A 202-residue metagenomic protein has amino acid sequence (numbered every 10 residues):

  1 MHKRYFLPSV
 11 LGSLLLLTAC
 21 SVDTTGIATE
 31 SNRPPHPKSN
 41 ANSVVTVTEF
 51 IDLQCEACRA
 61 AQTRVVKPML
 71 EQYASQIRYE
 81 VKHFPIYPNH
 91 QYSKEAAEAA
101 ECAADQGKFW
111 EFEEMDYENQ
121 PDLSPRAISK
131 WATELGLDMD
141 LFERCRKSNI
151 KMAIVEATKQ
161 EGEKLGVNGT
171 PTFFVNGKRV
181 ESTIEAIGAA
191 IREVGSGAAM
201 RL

Functional and structural regions predicted by a protein language model:
M1-V10: Bacterial N-terminal signal peptides that target proteins for export
K3-R4, V22, F50, A61-T63 (+1 more regions): C-terminal cap of thioredoxin/glutaredoxin-like
L16-A19: C-terminal motif of bacterial Sec signal peptides marking the signal peptidase cleavage site
S21-P34: Bacterial Sec signal peptide processing site at the extreme N-terminus
S31-R33, V65-V66, Q160: Alpha-helical scaffolding within the catalytic cores of extracellular/periplasmic polymer-degrading hydrolases
N42-T46: Alpha/beta-hydrolase fold active-site loops
V47, F112, F142: Divalent metal-coordination and catalytic microenvironments
I51-T133, R201-L202: Structural alpha/beta surface segment adjacent to cysteine/selenocysteine redox centers across thiol/disulfide enzymes
